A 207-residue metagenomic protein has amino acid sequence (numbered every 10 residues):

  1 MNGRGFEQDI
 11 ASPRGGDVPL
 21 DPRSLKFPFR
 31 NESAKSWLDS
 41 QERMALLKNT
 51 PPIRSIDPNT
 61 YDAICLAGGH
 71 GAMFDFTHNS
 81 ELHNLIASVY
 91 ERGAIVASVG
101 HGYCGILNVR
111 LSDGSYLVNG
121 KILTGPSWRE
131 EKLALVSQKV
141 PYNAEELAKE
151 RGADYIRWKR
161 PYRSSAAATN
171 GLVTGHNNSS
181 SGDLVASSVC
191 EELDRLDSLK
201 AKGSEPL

Functional and structural regions predicted by a protein language model:
N2-R92, V96, C104-L207: Extended, subdomain-level signal for the structured scaffold at the beginning of enzyme domains
G100: Aromatic-residue-lined binding/catalytic grooves and analogous aromatic/hydrophobic interfacial grooves in multimeric
